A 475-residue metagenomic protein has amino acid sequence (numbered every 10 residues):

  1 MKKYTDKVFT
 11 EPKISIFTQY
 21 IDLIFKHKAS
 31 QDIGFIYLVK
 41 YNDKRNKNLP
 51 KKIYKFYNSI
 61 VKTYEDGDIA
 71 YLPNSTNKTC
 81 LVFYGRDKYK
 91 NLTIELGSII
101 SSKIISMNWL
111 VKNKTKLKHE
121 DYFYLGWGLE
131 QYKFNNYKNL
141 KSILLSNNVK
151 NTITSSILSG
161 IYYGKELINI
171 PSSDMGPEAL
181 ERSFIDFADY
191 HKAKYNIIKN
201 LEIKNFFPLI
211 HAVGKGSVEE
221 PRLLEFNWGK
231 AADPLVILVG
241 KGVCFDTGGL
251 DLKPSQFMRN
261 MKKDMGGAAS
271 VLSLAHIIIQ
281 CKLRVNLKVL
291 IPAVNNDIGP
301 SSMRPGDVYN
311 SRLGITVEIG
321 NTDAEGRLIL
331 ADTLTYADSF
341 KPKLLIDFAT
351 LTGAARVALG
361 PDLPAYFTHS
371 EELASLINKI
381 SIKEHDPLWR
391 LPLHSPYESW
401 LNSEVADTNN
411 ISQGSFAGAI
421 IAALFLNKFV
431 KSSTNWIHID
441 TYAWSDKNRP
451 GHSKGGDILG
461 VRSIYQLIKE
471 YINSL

Functional and structural regions predicted by a protein language model:
M1-D233, N473: Glycine-/small-residue-enriched capping loops at alpha/beta junctions
M1-K26, T76, E178-L475: A generic structural signal for tightly packed, nonpolar segments enriched in small/aliphatic residues
